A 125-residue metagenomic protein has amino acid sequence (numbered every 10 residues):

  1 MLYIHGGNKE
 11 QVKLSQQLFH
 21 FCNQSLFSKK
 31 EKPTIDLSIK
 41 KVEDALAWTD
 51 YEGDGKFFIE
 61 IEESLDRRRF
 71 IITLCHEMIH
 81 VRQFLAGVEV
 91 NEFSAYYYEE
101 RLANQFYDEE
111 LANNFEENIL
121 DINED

Functional and structural regions predicted by a protein language model:
M1-N8, P33-D44: Hydrophobic or amphipathic, alpha-helical segments that drive membrane association/targeting
L2-I4, K56-E62: Short, aliphatic-rich beta-strand segments
N8-K32: Zn2+-dependent metallopeptidase catalytic core
D36-F58, R68: Catalytic zinc-binding patch centered on the HExxH motif and its immediate surroundings that defines zinc-dependent
R68-I71, S94: Alpha-helical scaffolds flanking conserved acidic
I72-F84: Active-site recognition of the HExxH zinc-binding catalytic motif
A86-E124: Post-HExxH zinc-binding segment in Zn-dependent metallohydrolases
